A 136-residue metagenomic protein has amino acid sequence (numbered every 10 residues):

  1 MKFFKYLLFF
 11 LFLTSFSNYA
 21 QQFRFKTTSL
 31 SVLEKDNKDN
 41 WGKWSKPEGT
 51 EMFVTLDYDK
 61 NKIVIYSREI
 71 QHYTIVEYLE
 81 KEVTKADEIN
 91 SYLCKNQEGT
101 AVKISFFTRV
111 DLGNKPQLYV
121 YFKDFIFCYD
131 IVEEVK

Functional and structural regions predicted by a protein language model:
M1-R24: Bacterial Sec-dependent N-terminal signal peptides
A20-E69: N-terminal secretory signal peptides
Q21-R24, N61-K62, A86-L93, N114-L118: Short, hydrophobic/aromatic-rich segments at coil-to-beta transitions
K46-G49, L56, K85-D87, G99 (+1 more regions): Short solvent-exposed loop/turn micro-motifs enriched in small/polar/acidic residues
D59, Y66-I70, Q97-G99, Y119-I126: Short, flexible beta-strand-to-coil junctions
V64, R68-S105: Contiguous, well-ordered beta-strand patches that form the walls/edges of small beta-barrel/beta-sandwich domains
E69-E82, Y121-K136: Edge beta-strand at a domain terminus
F106-D130: Short, exposed beta-strand-loop hairpins at the edges of beta-sheets in extracellular/periplasmic proteins
